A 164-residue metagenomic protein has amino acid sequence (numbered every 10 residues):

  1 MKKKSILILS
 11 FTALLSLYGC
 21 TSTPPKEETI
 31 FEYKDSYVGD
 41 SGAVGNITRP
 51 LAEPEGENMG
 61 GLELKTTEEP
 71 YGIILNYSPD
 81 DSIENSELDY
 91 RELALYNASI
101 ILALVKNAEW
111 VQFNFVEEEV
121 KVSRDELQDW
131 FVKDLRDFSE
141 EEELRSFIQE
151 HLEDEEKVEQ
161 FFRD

Functional and structural regions predicted by a protein language model:
M1-S5: Positively charged n-region of N-terminal signal peptides that target proteins for export
S16-G19: C-terminal motif of bacterial Sec signal peptides marking the signal peptidase cleavage site
T21-P70, D80-I83, E156: N-proximal, solvent-exposed amphipathic alpha-helical segments enriched in charged/polar residues
P54-E118: Mature extracytoplasmic domains of secretory-pathway proteins
Q112-D164: Polar/charged, Gly/Pro-rich intrinsically disordered segments
